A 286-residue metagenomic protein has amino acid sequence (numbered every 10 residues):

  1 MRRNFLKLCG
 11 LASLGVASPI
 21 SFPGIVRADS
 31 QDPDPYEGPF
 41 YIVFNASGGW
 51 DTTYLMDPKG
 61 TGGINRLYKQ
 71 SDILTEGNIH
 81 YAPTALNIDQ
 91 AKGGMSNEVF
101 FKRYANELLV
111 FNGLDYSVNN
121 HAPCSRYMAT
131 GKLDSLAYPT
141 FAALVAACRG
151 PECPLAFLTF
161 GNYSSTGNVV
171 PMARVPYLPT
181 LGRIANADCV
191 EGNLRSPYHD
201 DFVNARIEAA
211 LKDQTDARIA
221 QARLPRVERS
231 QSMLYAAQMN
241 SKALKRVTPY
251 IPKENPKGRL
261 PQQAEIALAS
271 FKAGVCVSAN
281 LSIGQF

Functional and structural regions predicted by a protein language model:
M1-F286: Ligand-binding pockets and gating/stacking loops
